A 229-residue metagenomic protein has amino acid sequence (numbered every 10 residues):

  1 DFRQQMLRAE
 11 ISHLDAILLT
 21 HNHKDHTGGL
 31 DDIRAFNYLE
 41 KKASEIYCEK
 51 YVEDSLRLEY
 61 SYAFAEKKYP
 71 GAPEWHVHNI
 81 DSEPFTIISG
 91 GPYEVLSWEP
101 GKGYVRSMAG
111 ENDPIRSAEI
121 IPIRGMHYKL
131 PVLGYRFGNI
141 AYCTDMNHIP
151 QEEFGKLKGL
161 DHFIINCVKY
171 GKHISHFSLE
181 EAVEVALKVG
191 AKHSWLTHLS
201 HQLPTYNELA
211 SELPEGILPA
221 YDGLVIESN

Functional and structural regions predicted by a protein language model:
D1-C143, E152, L209-N229: Binuclear metal-dependent hydrolase catalytic cores
Y51, H127, N147, K169 (+1 more regions): Short, glycine/serine-rich, charged loops/turns that create anion-binding and catalytic segments at active sites
P122-I123, C143-D145, I165, L196-T197: Thr-Gly-centered strand-to-loop micro-motif
P150-N229: Binuclear metal-ion centers of metallo-dependent hydrolases, dominated by the metallo-beta-lactamase
